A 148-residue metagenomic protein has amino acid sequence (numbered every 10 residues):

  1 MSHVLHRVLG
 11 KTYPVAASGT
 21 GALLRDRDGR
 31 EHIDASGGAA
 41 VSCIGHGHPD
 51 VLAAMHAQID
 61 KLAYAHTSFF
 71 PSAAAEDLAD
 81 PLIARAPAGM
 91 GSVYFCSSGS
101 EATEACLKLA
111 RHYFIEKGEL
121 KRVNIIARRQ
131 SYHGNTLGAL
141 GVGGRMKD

Functional and structural regions predicted by a protein language model:
M1-S92: N-terminal glycine-rich, Lys/His-bearing helix-loop that initiates the first secondary-structure elements of many
D80-D148: PLP-dependent aspartate aminotransferase-fold enzymes
